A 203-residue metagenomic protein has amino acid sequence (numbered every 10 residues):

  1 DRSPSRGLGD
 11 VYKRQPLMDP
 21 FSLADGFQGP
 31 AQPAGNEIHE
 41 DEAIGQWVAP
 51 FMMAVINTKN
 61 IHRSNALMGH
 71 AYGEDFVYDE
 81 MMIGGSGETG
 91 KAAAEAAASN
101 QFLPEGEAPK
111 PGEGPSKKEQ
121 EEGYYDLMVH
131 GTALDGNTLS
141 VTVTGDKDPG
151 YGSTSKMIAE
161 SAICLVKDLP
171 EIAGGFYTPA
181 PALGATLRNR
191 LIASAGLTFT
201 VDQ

Functional and structural regions predicted by a protein language model:
D1, I61, R188: Generic structural marker for isolated residues within well-ordered, non-membrane alpha-helices of soluble domains
D1-Y12: Single conserved hydrophobic/aromatic residue that forms the stacking wall/gate of nucleotide- or nucleobase-binding
S5, T58-I61, S155, A159: Short alpha-helical patches at coil-to-helix transitions and adjacent helical residues in well-structured domains
R6, P16-H39, P179-Q203: Non-catalytic terminal and boundary segments that flank Rossmann-like NAD(P)-dependent oxidoreductase
G7, P50-M52, G150, G175-F176: Residue-level preference for alpha-helix termini and adjacent loops
P16-L139, P149: Contiguous C-terminal substrate-recognition/catalytic subdomains in enzyme active sites
K110-Q203: C-terminal helical cap and adjacent loop that interface with cofactors, partners, or active-site loops
